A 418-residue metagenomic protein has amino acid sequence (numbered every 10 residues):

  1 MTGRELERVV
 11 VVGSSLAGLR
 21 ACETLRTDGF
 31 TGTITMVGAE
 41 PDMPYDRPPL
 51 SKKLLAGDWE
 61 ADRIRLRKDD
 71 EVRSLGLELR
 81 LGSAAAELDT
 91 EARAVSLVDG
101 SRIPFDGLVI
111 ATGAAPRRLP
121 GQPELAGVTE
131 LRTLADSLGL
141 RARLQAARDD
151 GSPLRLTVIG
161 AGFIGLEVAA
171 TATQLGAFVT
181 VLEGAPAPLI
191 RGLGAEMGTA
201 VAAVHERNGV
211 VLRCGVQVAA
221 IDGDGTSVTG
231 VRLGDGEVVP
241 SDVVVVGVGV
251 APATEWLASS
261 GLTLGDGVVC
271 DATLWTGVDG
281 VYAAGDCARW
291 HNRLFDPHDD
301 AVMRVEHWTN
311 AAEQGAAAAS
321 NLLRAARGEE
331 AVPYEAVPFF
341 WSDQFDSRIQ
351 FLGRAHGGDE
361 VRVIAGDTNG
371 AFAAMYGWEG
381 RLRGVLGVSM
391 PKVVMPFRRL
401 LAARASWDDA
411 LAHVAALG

Functional and structural regions predicted by a protein language model:
M1-V10, R65-R155, R232-G234, V245-G247 (+2 more regions): FAD-binding core/adjacent interface of flavoenzyme oxidoreductases
T2-E78, T171-G192, P396: Beta1-alpha1 glycine-rich phosphate/pyrophosphate-binding loop at the start of Rossmann-like nucleotide-binding domains
R4-R8, T27, C287-P391: Mid-to-C-terminal Rossmann-like scaffold of FAD/NAD(P)H-dependent oxidoreductases
L6-R8, D235-T263, F345-G418: C-terminal catalytic lobe of FAD-dependent flavoproteins
G13-L16, A39, R132, I159-I164: Glycine-rich Rossmann-fold phosphate-binding loop(s) that bind the pyrophosphate of adenine dinucleotide cofactors
T31-T33, R73, L79-S96, I103 (+1 more regions): A Rossmann-like FAD-binding core segment of flavoenzymes
E124-G151, S227-R232, G236-A317: FAD-site-proximal beta/loop scaffold in flavoenzymes
G139-L193, M197, V228: Rossmann-like NAD(P)H-binding beta-loop-alpha module
